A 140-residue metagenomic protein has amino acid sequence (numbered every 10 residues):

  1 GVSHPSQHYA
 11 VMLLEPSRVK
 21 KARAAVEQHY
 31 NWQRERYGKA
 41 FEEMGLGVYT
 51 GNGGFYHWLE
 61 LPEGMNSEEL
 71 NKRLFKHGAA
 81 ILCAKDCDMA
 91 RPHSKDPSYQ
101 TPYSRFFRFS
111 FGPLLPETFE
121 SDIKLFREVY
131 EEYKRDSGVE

Functional and structural regions predicted by a protein language model:
G1-E140: PLP-dependent class I/II
